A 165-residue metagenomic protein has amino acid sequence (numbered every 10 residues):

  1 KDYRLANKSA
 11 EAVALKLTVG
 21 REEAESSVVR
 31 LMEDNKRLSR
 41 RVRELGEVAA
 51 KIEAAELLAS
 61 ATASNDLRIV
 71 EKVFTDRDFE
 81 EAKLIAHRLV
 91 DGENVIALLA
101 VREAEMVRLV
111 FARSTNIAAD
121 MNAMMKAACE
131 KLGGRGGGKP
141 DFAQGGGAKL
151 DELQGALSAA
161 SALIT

Functional and structural regions predicted by a protein language model:
K1-T165: Terminal appendage regions of diverse proteins
